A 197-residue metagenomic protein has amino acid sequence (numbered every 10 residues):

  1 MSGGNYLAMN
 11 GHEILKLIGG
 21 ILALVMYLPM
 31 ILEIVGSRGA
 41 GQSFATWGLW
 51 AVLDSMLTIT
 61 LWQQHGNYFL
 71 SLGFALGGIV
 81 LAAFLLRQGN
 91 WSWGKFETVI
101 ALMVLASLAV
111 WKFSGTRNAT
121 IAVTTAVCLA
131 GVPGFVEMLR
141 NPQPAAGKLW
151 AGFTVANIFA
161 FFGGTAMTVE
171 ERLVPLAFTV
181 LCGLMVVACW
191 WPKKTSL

Functional and structural regions predicted by a protein language model:
Y6-L197: Alpha-helical membrane-protein topology signature
